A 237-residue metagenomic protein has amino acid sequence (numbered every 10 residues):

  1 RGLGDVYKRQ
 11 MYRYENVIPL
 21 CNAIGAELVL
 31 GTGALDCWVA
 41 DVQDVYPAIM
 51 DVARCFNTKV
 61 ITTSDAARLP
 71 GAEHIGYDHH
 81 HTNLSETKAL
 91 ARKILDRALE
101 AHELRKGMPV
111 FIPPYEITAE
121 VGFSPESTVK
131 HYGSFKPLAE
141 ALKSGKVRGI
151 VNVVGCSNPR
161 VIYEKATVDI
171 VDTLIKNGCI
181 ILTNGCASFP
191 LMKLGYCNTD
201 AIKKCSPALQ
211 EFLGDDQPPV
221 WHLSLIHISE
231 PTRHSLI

Functional and structural regions predicted by a protein language model:
G2-Y7, E230-T232, I237: Short, small-residue-biased leader/transition segments that mark boundaries at the very start of proteins
D5-N16, A67-Y77, T183-N198: Short connector loops at secondary-structure junctions
R13-L28, A40-Q43, V129-G133: Short linear interaction motifs
E15-L30, T58, D172, L194-L225: Acidic, Ser/Thr-rich peripheral helices and adjacent loops at domain boundaries
A34-V39, D44-V45, I49-L104: Mobile "lid/hinge" segments at catalytic clefts and subdomain interfaces of large enzymes
V39-V42, T62-T63, V151-N152, I181-G185 (+1 more regions): General beta-strand structural signal in soluble alpha/beta enzymes
S85-A139: Flexible inter-domain linker/hinge segments
S127-R160, E164-G195, I202-C205: Structured mid-domain segments that build the active-site/substrate or prosthetic-cofactor binding neighborhood
